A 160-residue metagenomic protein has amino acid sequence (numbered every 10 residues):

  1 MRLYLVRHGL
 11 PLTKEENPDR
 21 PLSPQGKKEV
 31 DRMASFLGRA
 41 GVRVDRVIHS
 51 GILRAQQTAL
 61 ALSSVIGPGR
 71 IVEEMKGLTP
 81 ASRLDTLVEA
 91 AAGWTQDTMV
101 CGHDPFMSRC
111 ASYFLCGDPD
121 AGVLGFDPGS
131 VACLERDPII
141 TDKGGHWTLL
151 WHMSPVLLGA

Functional and structural regions predicted by a protein language model:
R2-D85, E89, P119, G125-P128 (+1 more regions): Active-site-proximal alpha-helix that buttresses catalytic centers in soluble enzyme cores
L3, W94-G102: Generic beta-sheet signal
A61-L62, Y113-F114, D137: Residue-level signal for well-ordered alpha-helical positions
G67-G69, T95, G144: Short, well-ordered coil/turn elements that cap or connect secondary structure elements
P119-T148, H152-P155: Domain-level recognition of soluble alpha/beta enzyme cores, biased toward histidine phosphatases/phosphomutases
